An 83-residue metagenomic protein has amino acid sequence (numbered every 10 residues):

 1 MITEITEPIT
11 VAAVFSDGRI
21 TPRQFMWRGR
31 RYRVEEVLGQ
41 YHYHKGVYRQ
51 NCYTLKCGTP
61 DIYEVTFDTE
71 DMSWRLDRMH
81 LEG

Functional and structural regions predicted by a protein language model:
M1-G83: Cysteine-centric segments in proteins
